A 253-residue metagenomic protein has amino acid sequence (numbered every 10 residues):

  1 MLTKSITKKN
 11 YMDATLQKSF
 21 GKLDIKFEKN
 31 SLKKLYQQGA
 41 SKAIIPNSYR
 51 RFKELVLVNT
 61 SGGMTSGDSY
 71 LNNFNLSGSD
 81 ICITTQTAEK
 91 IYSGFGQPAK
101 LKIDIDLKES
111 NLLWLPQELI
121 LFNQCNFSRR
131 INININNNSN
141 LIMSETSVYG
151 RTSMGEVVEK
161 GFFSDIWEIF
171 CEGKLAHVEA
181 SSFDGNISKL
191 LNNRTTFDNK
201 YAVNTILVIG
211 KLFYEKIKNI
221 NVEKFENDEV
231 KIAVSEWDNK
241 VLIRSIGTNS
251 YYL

Functional and structural regions predicted by a protein language model:
L2-E215: Conserved beta-strand/loop scaffold segments within soluble protein domains that form the structured core and edges
K200, T205-L253: Mature, soluble, non-transmembrane domains
